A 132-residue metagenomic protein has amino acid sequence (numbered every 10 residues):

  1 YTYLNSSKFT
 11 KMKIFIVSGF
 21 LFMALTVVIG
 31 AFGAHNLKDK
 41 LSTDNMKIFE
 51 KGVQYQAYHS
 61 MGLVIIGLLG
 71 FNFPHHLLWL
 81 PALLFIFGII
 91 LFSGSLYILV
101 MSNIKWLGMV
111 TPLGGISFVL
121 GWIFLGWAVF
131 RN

Functional and structural regions predicted by a protein language model:
Y1-K11: Short, Lys/Arg-enriched N-terminal segments with co-localized hydrophobic residues within the first ~10-30 amino acids
F9-N132: Polytopic transmembrane helical bundles with strong interfacial aromatic enrichment
